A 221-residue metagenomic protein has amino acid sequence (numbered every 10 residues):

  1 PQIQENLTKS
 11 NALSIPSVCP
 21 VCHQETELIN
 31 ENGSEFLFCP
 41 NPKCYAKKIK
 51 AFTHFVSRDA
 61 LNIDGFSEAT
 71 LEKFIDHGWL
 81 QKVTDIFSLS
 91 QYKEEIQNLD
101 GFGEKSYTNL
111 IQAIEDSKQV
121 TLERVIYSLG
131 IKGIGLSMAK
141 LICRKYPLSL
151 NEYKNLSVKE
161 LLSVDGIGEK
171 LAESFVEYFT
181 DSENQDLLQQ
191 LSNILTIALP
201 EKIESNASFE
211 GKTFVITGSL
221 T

Functional and structural regions predicted by a protein language model:
P1, N32-G33, I49-T53, E68-A69 (+3 more regions): Short acidic (Asp/Glu) and glycine-rich catalytic loops that position anionic groups and cofactors
Q2-D64: Cys/His-rich short segments
A12-L13, S90, G103: Terminal amphipathic helices with adjacent charged low-complexity linkers/tails
L28-N41, E95-L110: Membrane-interacting alpha-helical segments
A46-D100: Long, charge-rich boundary regions
K48, F55, N98-T221: DNA strand-break repair and replication-stress modules
